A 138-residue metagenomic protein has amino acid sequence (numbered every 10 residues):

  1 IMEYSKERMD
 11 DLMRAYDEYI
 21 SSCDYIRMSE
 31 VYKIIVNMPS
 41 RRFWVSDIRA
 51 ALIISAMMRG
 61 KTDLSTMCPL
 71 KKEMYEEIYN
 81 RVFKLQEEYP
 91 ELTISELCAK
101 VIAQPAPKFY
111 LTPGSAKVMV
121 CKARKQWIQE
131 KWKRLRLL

Functional and structural regions predicted by a protein language model:
I1-S21, M28, K33-E87, W132-L138: Basic, amphipathic alpha-helix used for nucleic-acid engagement in HTH/winged-helix/SANT-Myb modules and analogous
R27-I34, T93-K100: A detector of tandemly repeated sequence units and domain arrays
V36-I53, A99-K122: Short, basic interhelical loop/turn and adjoining N-cap of the next helix at nucleic-acid- or acidic-partner-contacting
Q86, Q104, Q126-Q129: Residue-identity detector for glutamine
K117-L138: C-terminal engagement modules used by replication, chromatin/transcription, nuclear envelope/ESCRT, and ubiquitin
